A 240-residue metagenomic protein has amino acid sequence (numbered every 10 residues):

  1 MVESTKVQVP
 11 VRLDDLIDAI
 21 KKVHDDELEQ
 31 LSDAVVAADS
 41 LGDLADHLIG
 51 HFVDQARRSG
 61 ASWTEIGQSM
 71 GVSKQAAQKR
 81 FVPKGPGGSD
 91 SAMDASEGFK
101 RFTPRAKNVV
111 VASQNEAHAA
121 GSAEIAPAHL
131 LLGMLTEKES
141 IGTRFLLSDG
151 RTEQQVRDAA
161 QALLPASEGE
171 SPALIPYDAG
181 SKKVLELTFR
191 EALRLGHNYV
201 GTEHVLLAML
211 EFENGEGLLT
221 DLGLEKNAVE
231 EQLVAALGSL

Functional and structural regions predicted by a protein language model:
M1-L240: Histone-fold recognition with a strong bias for associated Lys/Arg-rich disordered tails
